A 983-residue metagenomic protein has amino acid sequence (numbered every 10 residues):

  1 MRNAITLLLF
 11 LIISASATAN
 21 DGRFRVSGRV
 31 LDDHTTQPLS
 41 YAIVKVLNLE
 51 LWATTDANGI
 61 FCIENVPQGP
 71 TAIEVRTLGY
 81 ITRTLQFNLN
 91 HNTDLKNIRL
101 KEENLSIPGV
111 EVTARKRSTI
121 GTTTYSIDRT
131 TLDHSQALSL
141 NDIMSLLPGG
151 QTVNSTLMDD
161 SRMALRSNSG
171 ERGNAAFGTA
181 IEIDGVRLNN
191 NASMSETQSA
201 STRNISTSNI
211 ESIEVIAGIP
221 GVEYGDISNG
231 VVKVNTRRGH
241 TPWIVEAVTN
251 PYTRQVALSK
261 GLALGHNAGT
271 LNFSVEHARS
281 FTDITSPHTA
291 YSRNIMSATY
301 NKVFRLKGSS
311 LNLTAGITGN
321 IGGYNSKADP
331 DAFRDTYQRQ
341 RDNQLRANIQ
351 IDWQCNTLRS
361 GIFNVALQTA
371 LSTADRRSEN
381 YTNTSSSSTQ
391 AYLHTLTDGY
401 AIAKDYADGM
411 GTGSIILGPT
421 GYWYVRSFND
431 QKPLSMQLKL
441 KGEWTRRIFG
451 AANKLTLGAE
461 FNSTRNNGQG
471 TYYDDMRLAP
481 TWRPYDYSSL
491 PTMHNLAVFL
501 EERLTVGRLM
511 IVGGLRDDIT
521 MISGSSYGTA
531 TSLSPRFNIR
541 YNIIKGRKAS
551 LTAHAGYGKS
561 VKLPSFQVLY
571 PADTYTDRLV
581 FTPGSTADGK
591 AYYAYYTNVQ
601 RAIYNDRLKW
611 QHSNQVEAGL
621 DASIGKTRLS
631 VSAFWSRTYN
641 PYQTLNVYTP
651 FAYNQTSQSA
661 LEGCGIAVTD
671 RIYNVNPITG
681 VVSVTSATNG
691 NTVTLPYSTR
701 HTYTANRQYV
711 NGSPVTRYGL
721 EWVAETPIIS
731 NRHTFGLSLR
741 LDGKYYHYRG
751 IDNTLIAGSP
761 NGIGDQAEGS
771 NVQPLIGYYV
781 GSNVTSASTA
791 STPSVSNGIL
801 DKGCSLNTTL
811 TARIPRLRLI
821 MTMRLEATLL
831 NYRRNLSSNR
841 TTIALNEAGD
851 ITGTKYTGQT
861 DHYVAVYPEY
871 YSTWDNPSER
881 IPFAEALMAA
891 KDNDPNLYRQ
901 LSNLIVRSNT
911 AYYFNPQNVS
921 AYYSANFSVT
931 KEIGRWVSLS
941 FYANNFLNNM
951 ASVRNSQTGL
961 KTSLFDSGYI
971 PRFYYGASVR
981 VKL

Functional and structural regions predicted by a protein language model:
R29-T35, A42-L47, R76-Y80, N90-D133: Short, acidic, small-residue-rich periplasmic hinge/interaction motif at the N-terminus of Gram-negative outer-membrane
C62, V186-I216: Short acidic/polar hinge/loop motifs at secondary-structure boundaries that mediate gating or recognition
K96-I98, R203-I244: A beta-strand signature from Gram-negative outer-membrane beta-barrel systems, especially the internal plug domain
N141-R187: Extracytoplasmic beta-strand/coil segments of soluble accessory domains associated with Gram-negative outer-membrane
F304-I321, Q340-S526: Face-selective signature of the C-terminal outer-membrane beta-barrel domain
A452, E460, S489-R628, S632-R637: Structural signature of Gram-negative outer-membrane beta-barrels, strongest in the C-terminal barrel of TonB-dependent
T505-R508, W635-R637, N654-E847: Gram-negative outer-membrane beta-barrel transporters
T638-N640, A827-S908, S920, T930-L983: C-terminal beta-signal and adjacent terminal beta-strands/loops of Gram-negative outer-membrane beta-barrel proteins
